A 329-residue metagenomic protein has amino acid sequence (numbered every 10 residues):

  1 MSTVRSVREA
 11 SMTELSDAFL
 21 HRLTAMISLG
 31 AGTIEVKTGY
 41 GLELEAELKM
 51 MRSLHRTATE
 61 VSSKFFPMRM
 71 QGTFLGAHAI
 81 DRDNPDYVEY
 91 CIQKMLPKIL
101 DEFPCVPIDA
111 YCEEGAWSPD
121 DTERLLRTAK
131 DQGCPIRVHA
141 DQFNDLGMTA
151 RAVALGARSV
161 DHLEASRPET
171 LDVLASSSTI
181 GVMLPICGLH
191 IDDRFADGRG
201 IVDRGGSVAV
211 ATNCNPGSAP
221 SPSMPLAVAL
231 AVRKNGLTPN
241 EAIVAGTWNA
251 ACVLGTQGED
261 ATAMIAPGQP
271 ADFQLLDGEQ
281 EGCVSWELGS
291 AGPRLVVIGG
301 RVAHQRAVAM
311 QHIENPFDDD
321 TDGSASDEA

Functional and structural regions predicted by a protein language model:
M1-T3, C283-V284: Charged C-terminal helix
T3-A18, T24, G32-L146: Metal-coordinating catalytic core of metallo-dependent amide/deamination hydrolases
P135-I136, N144-M264, L276-G282, L288 (+5 more regions): Active-site-adjacent C-terminal substructures of enzyme catalytic domains
G268-A271: Loop/turn positions that initiate beta-strands
V296: Short aromatic-centered micro-motifs
